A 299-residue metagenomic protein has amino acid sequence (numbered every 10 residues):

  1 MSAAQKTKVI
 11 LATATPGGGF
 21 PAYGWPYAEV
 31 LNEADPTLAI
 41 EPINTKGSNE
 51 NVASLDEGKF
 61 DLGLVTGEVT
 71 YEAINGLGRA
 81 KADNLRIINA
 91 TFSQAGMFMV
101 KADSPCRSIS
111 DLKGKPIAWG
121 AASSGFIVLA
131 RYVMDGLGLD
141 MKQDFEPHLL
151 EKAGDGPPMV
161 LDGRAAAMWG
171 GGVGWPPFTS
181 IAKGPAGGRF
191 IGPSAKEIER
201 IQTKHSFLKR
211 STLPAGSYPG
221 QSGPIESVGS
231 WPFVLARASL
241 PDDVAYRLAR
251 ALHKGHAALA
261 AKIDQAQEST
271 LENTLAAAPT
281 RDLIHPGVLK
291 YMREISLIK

Functional and structural regions predicted by a protein language model:
M1-K8: Short, low-complexity disordered leader/linker segments with a strong preference for bacterial N-terminal type II
K6, T37, G47-E50, E57 (+5 more regions): Extracytoplasmic
K8-A34, L38-A39, Q94-R164, T274 (+1 more regions): Bilobed "Venus flytrap"/periplasmic-binding protein-like clamshell domains and structurally analogous long
A28-P36, D56-F60, N75, D135-L139 (+6 more regions): Sec-exported extracytoplasmic/periplasmic mature domains
G67-V69, N75-G78, S104, M141-L240: Pocket-lining segment of extracytoplasmic ligand-binding domains
A73-I74, N84-F92: Short beta-strand-centered segments that line the small-molecule binding cleft or hinge of alpha/beta clamshell
W119-V133, L208-A277: Ligand-binding clefts/hinges and TM-proximal coupling segments of bilobed small-molecule sensing domains
D155, D162-G163, G172-F190, R200-F207 (+1 more regions): An extracytoplasmic/periplasmic, membrane-proximal ligand-sensing/linker region
